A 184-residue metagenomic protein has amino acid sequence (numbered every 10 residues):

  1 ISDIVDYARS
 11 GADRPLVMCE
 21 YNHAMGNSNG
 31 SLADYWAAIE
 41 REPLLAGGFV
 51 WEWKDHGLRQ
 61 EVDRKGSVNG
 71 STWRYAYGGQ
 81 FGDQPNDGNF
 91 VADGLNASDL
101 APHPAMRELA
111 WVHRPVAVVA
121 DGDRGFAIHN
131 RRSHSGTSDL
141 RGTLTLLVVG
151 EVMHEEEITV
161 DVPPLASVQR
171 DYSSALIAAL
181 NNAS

Functional and structural regions predicted by a protein language model:
I1-D123, A127, R132-S138, T145-E151: Extended substrate-binding grooves/exosites of carbohydrate-active enzymes
G125-S173, N181-S184: Beta-strand-rich binding/interaction modules
